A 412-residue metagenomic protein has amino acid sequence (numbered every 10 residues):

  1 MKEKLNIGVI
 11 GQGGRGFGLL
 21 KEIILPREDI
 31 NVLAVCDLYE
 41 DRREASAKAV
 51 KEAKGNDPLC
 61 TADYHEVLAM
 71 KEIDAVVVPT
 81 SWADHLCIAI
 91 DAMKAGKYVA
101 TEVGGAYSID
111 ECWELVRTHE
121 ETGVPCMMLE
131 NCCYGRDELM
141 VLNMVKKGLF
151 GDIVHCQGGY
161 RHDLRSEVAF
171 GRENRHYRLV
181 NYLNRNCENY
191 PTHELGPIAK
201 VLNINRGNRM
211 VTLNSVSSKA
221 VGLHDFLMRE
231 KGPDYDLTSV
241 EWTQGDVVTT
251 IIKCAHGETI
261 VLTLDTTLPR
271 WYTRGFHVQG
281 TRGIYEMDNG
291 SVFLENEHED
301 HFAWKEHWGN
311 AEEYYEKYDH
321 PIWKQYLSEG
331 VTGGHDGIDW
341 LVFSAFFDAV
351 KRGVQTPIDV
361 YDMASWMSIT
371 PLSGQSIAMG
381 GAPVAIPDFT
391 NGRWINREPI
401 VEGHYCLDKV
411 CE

Functional and structural regions predicted by a protein language model:
M1-A53: N-terminal Rossmann-like dinucleotide-binding module
G11, T122-M127, C132-E241, I284: Predominantly a Rossmann-like dinucleotide-binding segment in NAD(P)-dependent oxidoreductases
G18, W271-E412: C-terminal helical cap and adjacent loop that interface with cofactors, partners, or active-site loops
D57-D63: Conserved SAM-binding strand-loop segment of SAM-dependent methyltransferases
M70, A75, S81-W82, L86-Y134 (+1 more regions): Beta-strand-loop-alpha-helix segment that lines the small-molecule cofactor/substrate pocket of alpha/beta enzymes
T250-H256, G280: Active-site beta-strand termini and strand-to-loop segments that position acidic
L262-T273: Glycine-rich phosphate/pyrophosphate-binding beta-alpha loops
